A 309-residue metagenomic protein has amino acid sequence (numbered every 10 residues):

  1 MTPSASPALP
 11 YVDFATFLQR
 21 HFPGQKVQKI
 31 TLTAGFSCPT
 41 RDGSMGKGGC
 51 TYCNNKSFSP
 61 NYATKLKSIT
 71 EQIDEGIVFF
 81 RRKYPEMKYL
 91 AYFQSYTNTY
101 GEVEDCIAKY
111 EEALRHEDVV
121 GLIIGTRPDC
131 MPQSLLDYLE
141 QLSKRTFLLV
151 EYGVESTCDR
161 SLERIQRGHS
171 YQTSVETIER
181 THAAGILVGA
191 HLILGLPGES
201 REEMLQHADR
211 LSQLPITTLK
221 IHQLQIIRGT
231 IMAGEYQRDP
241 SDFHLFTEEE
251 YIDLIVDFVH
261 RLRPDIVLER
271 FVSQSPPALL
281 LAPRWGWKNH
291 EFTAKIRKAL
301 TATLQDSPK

Functional and structural regions predicted by a protein language model:
M1-L90: N-terminal [4Fe-4S]-dependent radical SAM core
T2-Q19, P23-Q28, T218, I226-K309: Auxiliary Fe-S-binding modules of radical SAM enzymes
Q28-L32, Y89-A91, L122-I124, L148-Y152 (+3 more regions): Hydrophobic faces of well-ordered beta-strands that scaffold small-molecule active sites in alpha/beta enzyme cores
C50, A113-V119, Q206-I221, F292-K309: Structural recognition of alpha->loop->beta junctions
K56-G76, F80-V103, D118-M131, F147-S174 (+1 more regions): Core AdoMet radical
G76-F80, M131-R145, E176, L205-P215 (+1 more regions): Short amphipathic alpha-helices and their capping/turn segments at secondary-structure boundaries
F80-Y84, K109-E117, D137-F147, E179-A183: Acidic (Asp/Glu)-rich catalytic clusters
Q172-M232, E249-V272: Conserved C-terminal portion of the radical SAM core fold that forms the substrate/S-adenosylmethionine-binding
